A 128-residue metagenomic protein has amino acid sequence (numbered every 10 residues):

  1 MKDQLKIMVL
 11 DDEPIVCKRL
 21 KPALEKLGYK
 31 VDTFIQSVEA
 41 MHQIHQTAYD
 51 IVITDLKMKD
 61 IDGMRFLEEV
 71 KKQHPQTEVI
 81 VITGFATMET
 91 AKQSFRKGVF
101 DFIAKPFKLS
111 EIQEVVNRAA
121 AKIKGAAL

Functional and structural regions predicted by a protein language model:
C17, K59, T83: The feature encodes the CheY-like receiver
K18-K26: Charged docking surfaces used in two-component/phosphorelay signaling
G28-I35, Q43: Short hydrophobic/Thr-rich beta-strand motif most characteristic of the beta2 strand and flanking loop of CheY-like
I35-Q36, D62-R65: Acidic catalytic/metal-coordinating carboxylates
H42, M64-Q76: Short amphipathic alpha-helix used as the core "switch/output" element in two-component signaling
V52, L56-K57: The short loop immediately C-terminal to the conserved phospho-acceptor aspartate in CheY-like receiver
F107-N117: C-terminal output helix
